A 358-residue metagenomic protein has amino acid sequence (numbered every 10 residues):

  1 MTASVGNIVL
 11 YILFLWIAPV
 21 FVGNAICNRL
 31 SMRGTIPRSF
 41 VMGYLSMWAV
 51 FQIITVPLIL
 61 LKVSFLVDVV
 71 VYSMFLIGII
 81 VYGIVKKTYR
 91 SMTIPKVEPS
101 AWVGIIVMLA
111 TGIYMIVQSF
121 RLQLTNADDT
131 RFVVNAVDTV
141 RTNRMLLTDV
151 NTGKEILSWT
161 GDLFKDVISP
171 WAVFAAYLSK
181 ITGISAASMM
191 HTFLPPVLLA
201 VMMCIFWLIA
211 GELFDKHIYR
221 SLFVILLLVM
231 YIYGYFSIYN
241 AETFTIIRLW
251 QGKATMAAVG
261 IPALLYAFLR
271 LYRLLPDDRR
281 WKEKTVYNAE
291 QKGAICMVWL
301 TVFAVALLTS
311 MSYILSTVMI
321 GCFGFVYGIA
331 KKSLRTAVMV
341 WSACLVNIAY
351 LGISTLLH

Functional and structural regions predicted by a protein language model:
M1-V97, T336-V338, N347-L357: Membrane-embedded, hydrophobic transmembrane alpha-helices
P19, W250-R279: Specific aromatic-rich, kink-prone transmembrane helix
I26, L30, P57, F206-D215 (+2 more regions): Transmembrane-helix signature of membrane-embedded glycosylation machinery that interfaces with polyprenol carriers
L30-G34, T88-S100, R273-G293, M297: Membrane-interfacial, low-structure loops and terminal tails that flank and connect transmembrane helices in multi-pass
I59, K284-M311: Membrane-interface alpha helices of multi-pass inner-membrane proteins
P99-A127, Y231, A343-T355: Transmembrane signal-anchor helices characteristic of membrane glycosylation enzymes that use polyprenol
Y114-Y233, N240-W250, V259: Active-site lumenal/periplasmic loops and adjacent helix-entry segments of GT-C-fold, multi-pass membrane
S316-W341: Perimembrane helix-loop-helix junctions
